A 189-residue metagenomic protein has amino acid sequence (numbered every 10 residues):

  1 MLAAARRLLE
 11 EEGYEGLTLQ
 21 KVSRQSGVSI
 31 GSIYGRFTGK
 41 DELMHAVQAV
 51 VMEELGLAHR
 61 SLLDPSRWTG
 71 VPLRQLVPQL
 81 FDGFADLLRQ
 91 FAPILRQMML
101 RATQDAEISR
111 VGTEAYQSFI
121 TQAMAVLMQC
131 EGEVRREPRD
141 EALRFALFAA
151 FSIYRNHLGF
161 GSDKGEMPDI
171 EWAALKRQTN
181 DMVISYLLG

Functional and structural regions predicted by a protein language model:
M1-L9, V51, L55, F84 (+1 more regions): Short hydrophobic clusters on alpha-helical segments that form packing/core surfaces in small helical domains
L2, G56, R74-P78, I120 (+4 more regions): Short, amphipathic alpha-helical "lid/cap" segments that border enzyme active or binding sites
A4, L8-E42, A46: Helix-turn-helix
K40, V47, V51, L55 (+7 more regions): Hydrophobic/aromatic residues within well-ordered alpha-helical segments
A46, R60-L87, L143-A146, K176: Hydrophobic alpha-helical connector segments
M52-R60, R74-M99, F151-L158: Helical hydrophobic small-molecule/effector-binding pocket
S61-G70, Q90-R96, R101-A106, Y116-L143 (+2 more regions): Hydrophobic alpha-helical bundle segments that form small-molecule/ligand-binding pockets
S109, Q129-N180: Hydrophobic/aromatic-rich alpha-helical bundle segments in the mid-to-C-terminal region
